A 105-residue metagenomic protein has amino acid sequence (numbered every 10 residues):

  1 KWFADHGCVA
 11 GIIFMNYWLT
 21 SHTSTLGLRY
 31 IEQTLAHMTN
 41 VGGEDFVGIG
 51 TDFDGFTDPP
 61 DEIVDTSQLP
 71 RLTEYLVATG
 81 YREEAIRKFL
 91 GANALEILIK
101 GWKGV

Functional and structural regions predicted by a protein language model:
K1-C8, R29-D45: Histidine/acidic residue-rich metal-binding segments in metalloenzymes
K1-H22: Catalytic core of soluble alpha/beta enzymes
A10, M38, D52, I86 (+1 more regions): Conserved, mostly hydrophobic/aromatic
I13-F14, G42-T66: Short acidic/histidine-rich active-site segments
Y17-S21, G55-D58, L95-I97: Flexible loop/turn segments at secondary-structure boundaries
W18-Q33: Active-site glycine- and acidic-residue-rich loops that bind and position anionic ligands or nucleotide-like cofactors
V64-V105: Mid-to-C-terminal alpha-helical segments outside catalytic/metal-binding sites
